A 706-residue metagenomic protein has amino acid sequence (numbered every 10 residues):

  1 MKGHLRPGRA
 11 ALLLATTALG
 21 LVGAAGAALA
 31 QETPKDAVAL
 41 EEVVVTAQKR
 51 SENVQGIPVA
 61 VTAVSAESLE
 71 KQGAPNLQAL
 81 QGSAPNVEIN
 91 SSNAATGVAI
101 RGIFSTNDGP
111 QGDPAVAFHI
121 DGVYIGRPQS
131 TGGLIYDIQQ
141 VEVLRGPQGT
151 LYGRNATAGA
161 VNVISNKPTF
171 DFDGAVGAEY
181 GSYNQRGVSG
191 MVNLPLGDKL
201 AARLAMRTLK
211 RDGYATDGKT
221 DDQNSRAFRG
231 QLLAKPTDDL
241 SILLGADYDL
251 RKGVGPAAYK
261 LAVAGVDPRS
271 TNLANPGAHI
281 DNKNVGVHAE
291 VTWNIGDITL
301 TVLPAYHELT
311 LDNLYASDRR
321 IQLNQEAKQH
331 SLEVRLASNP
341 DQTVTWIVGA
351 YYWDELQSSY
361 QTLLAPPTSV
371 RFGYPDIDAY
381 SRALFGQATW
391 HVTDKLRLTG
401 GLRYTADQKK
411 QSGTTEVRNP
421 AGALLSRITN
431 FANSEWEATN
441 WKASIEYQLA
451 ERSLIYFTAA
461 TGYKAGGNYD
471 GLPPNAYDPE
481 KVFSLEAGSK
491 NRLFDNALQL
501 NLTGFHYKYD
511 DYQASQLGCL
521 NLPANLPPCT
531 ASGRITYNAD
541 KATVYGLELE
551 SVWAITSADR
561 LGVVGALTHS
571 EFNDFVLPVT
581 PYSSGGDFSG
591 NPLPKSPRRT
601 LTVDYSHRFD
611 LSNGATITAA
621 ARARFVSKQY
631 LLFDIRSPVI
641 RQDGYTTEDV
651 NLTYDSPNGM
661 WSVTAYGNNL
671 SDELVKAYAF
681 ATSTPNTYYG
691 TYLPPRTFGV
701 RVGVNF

Functional and structural regions predicted by a protein language model:
M1-S83, N193, D238-D239, V287 (+4 more regions): N-terminal Sec signal peptide and the immediately downstream disordered periplasmic leader that contains the TonB box
L77-Q78, G97-R101, V116-H119, V143 (+2 more regions): N-terminal periplasmic accessory domains that precede and gate Gram-negative outer-membrane beta-barrel machines
D108-G109, V116, D121-P147: Short acidic/polar hinge/loop motifs at secondary-structure boundaries that mediate gating or recognition
D173-A175, Y180-R211, A215-V254, K283-V285 (+5 more regions): Transmembrane beta-barrel wall of Gram-negative outer-membrane proteins
L233-T237, L336-N339, T343-T345, Y351-W353 (+1 more regions): Structural signature of Gram-negative outer-membrane beta-barrels, strongest in the C-terminal barrel of TonB-dependent
E290-Y315, Q448, L454-G462, P479-L547 (+3 more regions): Membrane-embedded beta-barrel scaffold of Gram-negative outer-membrane proteins
W346-I347, D394, L398, A406 (+3 more regions): Gram-negative outer-membrane beta-barrel transporters
K508, R624-D634, Y654-F706: C-terminal beta-signal and adjacent terminal beta-strands/loops of Gram-negative outer-membrane beta-barrel proteins
